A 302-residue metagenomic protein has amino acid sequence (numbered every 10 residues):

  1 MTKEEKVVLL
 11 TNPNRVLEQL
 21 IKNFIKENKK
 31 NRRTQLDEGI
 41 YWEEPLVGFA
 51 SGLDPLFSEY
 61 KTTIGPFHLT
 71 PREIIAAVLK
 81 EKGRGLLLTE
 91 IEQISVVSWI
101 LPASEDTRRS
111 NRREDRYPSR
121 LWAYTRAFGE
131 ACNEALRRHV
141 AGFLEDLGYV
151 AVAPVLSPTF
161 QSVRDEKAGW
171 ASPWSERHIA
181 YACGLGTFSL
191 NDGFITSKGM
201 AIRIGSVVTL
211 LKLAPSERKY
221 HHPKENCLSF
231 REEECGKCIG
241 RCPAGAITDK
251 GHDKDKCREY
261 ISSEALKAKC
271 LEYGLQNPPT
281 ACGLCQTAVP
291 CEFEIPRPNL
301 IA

Functional and structural regions predicted by a protein language model:
T2-R120, Y124-R126: Non-catalytic, usually N-terminal nucleic-acid engagement modules in DNA/RNA processing proteins
E114-A302: Catalytic cores of enzyme domains
